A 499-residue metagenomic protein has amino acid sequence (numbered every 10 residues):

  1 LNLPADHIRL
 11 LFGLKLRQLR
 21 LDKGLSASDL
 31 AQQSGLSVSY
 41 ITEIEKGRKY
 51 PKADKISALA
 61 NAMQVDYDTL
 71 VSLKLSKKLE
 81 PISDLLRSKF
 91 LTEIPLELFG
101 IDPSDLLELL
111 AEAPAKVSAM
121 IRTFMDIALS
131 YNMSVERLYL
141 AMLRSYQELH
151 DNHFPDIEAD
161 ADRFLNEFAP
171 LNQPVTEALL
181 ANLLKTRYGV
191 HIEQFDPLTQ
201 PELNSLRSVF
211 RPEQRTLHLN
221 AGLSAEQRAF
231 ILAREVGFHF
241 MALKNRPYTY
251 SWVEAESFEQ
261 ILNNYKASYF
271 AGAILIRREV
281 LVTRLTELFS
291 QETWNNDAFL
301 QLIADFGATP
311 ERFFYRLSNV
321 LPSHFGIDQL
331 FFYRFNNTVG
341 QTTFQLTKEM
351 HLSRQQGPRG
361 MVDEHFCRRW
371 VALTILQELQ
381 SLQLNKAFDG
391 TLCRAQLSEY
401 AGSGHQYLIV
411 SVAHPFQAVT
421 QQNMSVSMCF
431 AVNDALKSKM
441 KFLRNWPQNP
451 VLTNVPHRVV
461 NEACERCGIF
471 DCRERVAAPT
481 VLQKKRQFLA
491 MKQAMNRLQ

Functional and structural regions predicted by a protein language model:
I8-L11, Q18, D22, S28 (+5 more regions): Short juxta-domain linker segments that transition from a proline/glycine-rich, charged coil into a short amphipathic
